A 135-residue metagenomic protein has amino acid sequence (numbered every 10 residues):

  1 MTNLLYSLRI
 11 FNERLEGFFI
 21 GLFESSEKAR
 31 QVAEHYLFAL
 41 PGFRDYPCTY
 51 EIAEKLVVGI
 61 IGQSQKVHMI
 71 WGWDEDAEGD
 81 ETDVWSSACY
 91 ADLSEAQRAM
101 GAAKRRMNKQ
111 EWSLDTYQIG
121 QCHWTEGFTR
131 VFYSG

Functional and structural regions predicted by a protein language model:
M1-S7, S64-M69: Short structural boundary motif marking the start of a folded domain
N3-S7, R14, Y36-A39, D92 (+1 more regions): Acidic/proline-rich low-complexity IDRs
L5, L22-E24, E51-E54, C89: Generic alpha-helical hydrophobic packing signal
S7-L15, E24-S26, W71-G79: Short, flexible beta-strand-to-coil junctions
I10-I20, E27-F38: N-terminal interaction modules that seed assembly of large macromolecular complexes
L15-E27, E81-E95: A short, exposed loop/beta-hairpin motif centered on an aromatic-Gly-Thr core
G17-F18, H35-V67, W71-D76, V84-W85 (+2 more regions): Short, mixed-charge low-complexity intrinsically disordered segments
